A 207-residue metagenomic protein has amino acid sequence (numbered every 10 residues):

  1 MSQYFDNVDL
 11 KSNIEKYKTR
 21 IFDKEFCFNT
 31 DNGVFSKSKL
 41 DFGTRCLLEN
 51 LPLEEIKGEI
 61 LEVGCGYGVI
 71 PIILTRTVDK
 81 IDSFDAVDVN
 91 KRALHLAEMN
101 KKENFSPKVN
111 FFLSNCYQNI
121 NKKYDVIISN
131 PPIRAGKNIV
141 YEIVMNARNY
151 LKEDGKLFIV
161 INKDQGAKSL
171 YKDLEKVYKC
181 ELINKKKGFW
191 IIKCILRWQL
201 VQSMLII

Functional and structural regions predicted by a protein language model:
M1-F22, G33: N-terminal auxiliary segments of SAM/dcSAM-dependent transferases
D31-L48: Conserved SAM-binding loop and adjacent beta-strand
G43-S129: Conserved SAM/SAH cofactor-binding pocket of Class I
D88-N90, I139, N162: Short beta->alpha hinge that forms the Motif I/post-I loop of the SAM-binding pocket
Y141-E153: A short glycine-rich, Lys/Arg-flanked "PGG" loop and its adjoining helix->strand segment in the class I
D154-I161: Conserved beta-strand signature within the Rossmann-like core of class I S-adenosyl-L-methionine
N162-Y178: Conserved class I S-adenosyl-L-methionine
K185-I207: Core SAM-dependent methyltransferase catalytic element
